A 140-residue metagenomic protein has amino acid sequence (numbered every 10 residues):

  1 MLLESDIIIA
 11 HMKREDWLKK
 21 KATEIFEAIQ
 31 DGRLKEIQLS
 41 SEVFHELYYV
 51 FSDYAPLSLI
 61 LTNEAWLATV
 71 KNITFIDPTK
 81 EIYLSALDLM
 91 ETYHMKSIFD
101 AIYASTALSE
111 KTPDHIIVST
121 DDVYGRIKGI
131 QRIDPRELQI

Functional and structural regions predicted by a protein language model:
M1-L39, Y54-E64, Q139-I140: Short, well-structured N-terminal submotif of metal-dependent ribonuclease cores
E4, Q38-S40, M95-S97, D121 (+1 more regions): Histidine- and aromatic-rich ligand-binding microenvironments
S5, S41, K80, F99-A104: Conserved glycosyltransferase catalytic-site signature
I7-I8, E46-V50, S85: A general alpha-helix detector
R14, Q38-V43, A68-T92: Acidic catalytic patch
R33-I37, N72-T74, K111-I116: Short active-site oxyanion
Y48, S52-T74: Active-site-proximal, substrate-binding regions of enzyme catalytic domains and RNA-binding/basic surfaces
A104-S105, S109-I140: Acidic, PIN/NYN-like endoribonuclease modules and their adjacent C-terminal/linker elements
